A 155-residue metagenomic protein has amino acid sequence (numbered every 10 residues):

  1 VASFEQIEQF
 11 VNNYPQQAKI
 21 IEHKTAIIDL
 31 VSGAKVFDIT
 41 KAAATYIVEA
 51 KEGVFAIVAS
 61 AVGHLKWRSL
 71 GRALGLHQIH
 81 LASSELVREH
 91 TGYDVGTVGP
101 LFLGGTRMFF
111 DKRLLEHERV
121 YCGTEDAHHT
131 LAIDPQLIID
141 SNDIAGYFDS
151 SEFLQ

Functional and structural regions predicted by a protein language model:
V1-Q155: Extended, low-hydrophobicity, polar/charged segments
